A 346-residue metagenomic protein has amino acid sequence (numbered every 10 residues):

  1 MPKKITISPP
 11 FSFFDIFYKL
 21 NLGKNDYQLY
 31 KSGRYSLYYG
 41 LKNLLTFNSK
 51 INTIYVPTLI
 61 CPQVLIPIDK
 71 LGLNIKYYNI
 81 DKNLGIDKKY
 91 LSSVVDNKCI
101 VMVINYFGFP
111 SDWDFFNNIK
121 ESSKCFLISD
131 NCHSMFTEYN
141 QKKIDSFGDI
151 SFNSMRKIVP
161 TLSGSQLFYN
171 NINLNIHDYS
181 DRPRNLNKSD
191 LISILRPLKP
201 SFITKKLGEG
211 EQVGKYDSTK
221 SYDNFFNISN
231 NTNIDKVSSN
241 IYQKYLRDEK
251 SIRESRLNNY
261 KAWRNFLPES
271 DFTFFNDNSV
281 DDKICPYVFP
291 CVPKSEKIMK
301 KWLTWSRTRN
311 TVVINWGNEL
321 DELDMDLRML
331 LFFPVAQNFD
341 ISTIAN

Functional and structural regions predicted by a protein language model:
M1-N21: S-adenosyl-L-methionine
F13, F17, K24-Q28, G33 (+3 more regions): PLP-dependent aminotransferase class I/II
Y18-Y39, N43, V56-T58, Y78-D81: Short loop-beta-helix segment that forms the pyridoxal 5′-phosphate
Y39-L41, V64-D69, W113-D114, Y139 (+1 more regions): A short acidic (Asp/Glu
K42-V94: Conserved PLP-anchoring active-site segment centered on the Schiff-base-forming lysine
L71, S122-S123, R309: Helix C-cap/helix->beta junction micro-motif
K82-H177, G317-E319: Active-site phosphate-binding strand-loop segment of PLP-dependent enzymes
